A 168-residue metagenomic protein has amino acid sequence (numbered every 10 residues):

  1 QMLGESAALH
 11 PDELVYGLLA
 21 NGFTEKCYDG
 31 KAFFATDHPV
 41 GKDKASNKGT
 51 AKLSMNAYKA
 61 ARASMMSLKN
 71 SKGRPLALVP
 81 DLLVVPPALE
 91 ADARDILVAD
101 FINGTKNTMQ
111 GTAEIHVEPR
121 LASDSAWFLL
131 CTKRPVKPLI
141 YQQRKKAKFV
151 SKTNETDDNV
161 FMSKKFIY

Functional and structural regions predicted by a protein language model:
Q1-E25, L83, Y168: Long, contiguous amphipathic alpha-helices that act as assembly "spine/axial" helices in icosahedral shell and virion
K31, T36-S71, A77-L82, A88-Y168: Sequence/fold signature of self-assembling virion shell proteins
